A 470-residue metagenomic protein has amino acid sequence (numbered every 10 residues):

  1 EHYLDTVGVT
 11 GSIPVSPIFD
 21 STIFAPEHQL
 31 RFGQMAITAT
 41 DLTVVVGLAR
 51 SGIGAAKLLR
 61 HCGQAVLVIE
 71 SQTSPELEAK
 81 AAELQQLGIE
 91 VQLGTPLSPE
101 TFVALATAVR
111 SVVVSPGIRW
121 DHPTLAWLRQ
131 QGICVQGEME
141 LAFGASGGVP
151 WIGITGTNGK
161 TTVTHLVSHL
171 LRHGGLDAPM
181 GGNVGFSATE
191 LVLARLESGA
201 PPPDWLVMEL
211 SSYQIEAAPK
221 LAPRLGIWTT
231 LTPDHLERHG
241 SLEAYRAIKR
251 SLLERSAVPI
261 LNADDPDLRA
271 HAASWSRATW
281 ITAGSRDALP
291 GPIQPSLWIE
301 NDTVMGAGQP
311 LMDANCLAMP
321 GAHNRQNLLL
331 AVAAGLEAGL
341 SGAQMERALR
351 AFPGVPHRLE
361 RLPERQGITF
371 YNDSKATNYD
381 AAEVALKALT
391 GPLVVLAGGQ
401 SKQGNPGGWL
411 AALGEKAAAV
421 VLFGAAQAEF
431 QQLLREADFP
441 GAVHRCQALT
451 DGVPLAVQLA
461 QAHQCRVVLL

Functional and structural regions predicted by a protein language model:
D20-F32: N-terminal, intrinsically disordered charge-dense segments
R31-G137, L141: N-terminal leader/targeting and accessory segments in enzymes
I37-L42, G52-C62, M312-A418: Nucleotide phosphate-binding/pyrophosphate-handling subdomain across enzymes that bind or process nucleotide phosphates
R60-H61, E100-V109, P116-A263, D267-R277 (+1 more regions): Phosphate-binding loop of NTP-binding sites
A65-Q72, I260-A263, L396-A397, K416-A425: Short internal beta-strands
E70, Q92-T95, Q136-L141, G181-G182 (+5 more regions): Beta-strand->loop->alpha-helix junctions that form or flank phosphate-binding loops in nucleotide-handling enzymes
A79-I89, G407-R466: C-terminal helical cap/extension that packs against the catalytic core of soluble nucleotide-cofactor enzymes
